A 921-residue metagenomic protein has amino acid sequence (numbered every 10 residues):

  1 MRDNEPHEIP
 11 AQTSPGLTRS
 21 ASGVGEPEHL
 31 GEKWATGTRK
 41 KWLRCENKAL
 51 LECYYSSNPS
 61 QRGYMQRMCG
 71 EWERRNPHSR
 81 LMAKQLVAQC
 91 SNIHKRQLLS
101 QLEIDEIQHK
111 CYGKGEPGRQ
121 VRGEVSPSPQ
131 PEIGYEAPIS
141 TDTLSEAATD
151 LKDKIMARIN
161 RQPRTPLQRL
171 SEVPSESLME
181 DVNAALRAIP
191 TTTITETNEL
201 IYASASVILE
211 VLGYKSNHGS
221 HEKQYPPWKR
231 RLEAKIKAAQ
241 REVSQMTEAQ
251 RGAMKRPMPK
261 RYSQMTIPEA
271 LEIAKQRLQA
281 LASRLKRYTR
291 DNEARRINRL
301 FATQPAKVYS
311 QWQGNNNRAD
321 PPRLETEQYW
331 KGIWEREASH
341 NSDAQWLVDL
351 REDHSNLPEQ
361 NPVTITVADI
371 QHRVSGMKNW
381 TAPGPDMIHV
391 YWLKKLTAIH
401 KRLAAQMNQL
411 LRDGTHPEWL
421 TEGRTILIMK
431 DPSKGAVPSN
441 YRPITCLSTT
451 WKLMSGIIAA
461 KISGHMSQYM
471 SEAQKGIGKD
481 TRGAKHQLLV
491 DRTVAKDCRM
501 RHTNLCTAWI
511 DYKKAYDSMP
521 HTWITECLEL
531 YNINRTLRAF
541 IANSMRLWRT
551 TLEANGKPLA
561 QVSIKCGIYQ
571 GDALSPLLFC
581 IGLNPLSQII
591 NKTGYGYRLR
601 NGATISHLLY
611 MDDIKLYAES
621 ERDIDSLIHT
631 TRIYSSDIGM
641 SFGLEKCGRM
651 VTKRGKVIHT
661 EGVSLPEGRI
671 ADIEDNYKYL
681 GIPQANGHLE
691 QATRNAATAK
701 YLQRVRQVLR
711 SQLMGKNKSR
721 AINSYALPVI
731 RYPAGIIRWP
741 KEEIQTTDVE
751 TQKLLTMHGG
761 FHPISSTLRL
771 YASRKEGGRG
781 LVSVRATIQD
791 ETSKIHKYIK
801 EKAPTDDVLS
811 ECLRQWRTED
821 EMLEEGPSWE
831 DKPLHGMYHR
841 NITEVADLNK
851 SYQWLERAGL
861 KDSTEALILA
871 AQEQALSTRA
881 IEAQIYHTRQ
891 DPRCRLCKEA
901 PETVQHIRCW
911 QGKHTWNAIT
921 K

Functional and structural regions predicted by a protein language model:
E8, Q12-T13, G556, I628 (+1 more regions): Short, conserved micro-motifs composed of acidic
K40-K41, S56-E103: Trihelical helix-turn-helix/Myb-like DNA-binding core that engages the DNA major groove
E132-E248, T698-V705: Surface polyanion/phosphate-binding segment centered on an Asp-His-Pro turn
I133-D142, R241, E248-S439, T449-L453 (+1 more regions): Surface-exposed loop/turn segments and immediately adjacent short secondary-structure elements within folded domains
I201, W330, G384, E422-T425 (+13 more regions): Catalytic palm active-site di-aspartate
E352-P585, I907-Q911, W916: Conserved pre-catalytic core of RNA-dependent polymerases
E667-K741, G759, K794-L809: Basic, alpha-helical interaction scaffolds
R731, S773-R774, V782-S783, E821-P901: Helix/loop segments that flank and initiate small ligand/metal-binding modules
